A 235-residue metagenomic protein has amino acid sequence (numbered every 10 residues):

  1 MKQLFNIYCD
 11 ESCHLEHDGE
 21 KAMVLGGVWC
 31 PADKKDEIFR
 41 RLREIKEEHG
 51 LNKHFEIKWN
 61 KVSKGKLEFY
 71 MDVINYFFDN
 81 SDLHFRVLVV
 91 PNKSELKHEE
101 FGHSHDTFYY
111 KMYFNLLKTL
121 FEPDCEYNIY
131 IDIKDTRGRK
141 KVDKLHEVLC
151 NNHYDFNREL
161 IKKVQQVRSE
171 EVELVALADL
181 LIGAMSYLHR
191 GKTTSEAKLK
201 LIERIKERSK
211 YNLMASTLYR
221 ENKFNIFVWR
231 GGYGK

Functional and structural regions predicted by a protein language model:
M1-K235: Phosphate-ester processing/binding pockets and catalytic centers
